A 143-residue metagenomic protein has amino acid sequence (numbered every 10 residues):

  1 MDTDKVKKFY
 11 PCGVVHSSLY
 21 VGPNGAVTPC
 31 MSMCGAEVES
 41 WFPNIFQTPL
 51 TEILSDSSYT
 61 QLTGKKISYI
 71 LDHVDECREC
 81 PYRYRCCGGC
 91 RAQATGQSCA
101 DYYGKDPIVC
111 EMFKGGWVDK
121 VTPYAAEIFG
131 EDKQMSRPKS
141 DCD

Functional and structural regions predicted by a protein language model:
M1-T3, S32-E79: C-terminal accessory region of radical SAM enzymes
C12-H16: Short, small/polar residue-rich loop motifs at catalytic or cofactor-binding pockets
V21-N24: Short, acidic, Ser/Thr-enriched surface-loop or helix-capping motifs
P29-S32, V74-A94: Local cysteine-cluster metal-coordination motifs and their immediate loop/turn environment, predominantly Fe-S cluster
Y69, G104-D143: Short Fe-S-cluster ligation motifs
G89-T95, A100-Y102, V121-A125: Short cysteine/histidine-rich zinc-coordinating motifs and their immediately flanking basic loops
